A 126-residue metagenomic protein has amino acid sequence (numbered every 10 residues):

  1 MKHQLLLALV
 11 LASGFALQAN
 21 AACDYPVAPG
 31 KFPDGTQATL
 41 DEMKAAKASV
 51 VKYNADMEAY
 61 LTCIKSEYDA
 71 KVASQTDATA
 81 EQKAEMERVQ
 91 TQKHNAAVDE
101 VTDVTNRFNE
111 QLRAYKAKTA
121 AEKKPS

Functional and structural regions predicted by a protein language model:
M1-L7: Bacterial N-terminal signal peptides that target proteins for export
L5, F15-A22: Sec/Tat signal peptide C-region and signal peptidase I cleavage site
L7-L9, P29, T39, A46 (+3 more regions): Residue-level detector of functional hotspots within protein domains
L11-S13: Repetitive helical segments and hydrophobic/amphipathic motifs
A19-D69: Immediate post-signal-peptide N-terminus of mature secreted/exported proteins
E67-S126: Compact alpha-helical subdomains of small soluble proteins
